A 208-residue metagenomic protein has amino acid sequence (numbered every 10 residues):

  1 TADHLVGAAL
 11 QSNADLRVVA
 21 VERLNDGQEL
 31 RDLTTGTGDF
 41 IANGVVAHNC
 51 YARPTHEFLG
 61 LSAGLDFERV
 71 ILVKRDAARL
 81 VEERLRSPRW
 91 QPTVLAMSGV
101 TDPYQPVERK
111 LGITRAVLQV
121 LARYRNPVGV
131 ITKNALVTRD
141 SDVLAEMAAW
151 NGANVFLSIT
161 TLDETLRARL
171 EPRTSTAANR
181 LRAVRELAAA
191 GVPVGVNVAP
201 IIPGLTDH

Functional and structural regions predicted by a protein language model:
T1-N49: Autoprocessing domains of the Hint superfamily
N13, R123, W150, A189-G191: Short, well-ordered coil/turn elements that cap or connect secondary structure elements
L24, Q28-L30, T138, I201-T206: Beta-rich nucleic-acid/ligand-interaction surfaces
D26, V45-V46, L72, R109 (+4 more regions): Short capping/connector residues at structural and topological boundaries
L30, G152-N154, P193: Broad gene-expression machinery/nucleic-acid interaction feature
Y51-F156, T160-A168, A177-L181: Conserved Radical SAM active-site core
L162, E171-R173, A183-D207: Conserved strand-turn element in the central/C-terminal portion of the radical SAM core barrel that lines
